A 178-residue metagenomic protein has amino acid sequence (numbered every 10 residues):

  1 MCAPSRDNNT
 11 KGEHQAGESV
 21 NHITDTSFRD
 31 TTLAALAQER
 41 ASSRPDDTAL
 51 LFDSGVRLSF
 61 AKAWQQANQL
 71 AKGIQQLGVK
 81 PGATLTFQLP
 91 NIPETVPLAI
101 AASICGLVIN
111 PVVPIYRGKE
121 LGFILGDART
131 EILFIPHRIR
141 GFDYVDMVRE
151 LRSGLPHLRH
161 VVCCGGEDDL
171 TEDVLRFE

Functional and structural regions predicted by a protein language model:
M1-D30: Flexible, non-catalytic linker and terminal segments flanking ANL/adenylate-forming cores
R29-D30, Q38, D46-I100, R117-G122 (+1 more regions): Conserved AMP-binding/adenylate-forming core of the ANL superfamily
L51-D53, P136, C164-G165: Conserved residues at the C-terminal ends of beta-strands
K80-A83, E131, R159: Short acidic/polar active-site loop segments enriched in Thr and Asp
A99, N110, Y116-L151: Conserved ATP-dependent adenylate/AMP-binding module captured primarily in the ANL superfamily
G106: Structured binding elements
I139-E178: ANL superfamily adenylate-forming
